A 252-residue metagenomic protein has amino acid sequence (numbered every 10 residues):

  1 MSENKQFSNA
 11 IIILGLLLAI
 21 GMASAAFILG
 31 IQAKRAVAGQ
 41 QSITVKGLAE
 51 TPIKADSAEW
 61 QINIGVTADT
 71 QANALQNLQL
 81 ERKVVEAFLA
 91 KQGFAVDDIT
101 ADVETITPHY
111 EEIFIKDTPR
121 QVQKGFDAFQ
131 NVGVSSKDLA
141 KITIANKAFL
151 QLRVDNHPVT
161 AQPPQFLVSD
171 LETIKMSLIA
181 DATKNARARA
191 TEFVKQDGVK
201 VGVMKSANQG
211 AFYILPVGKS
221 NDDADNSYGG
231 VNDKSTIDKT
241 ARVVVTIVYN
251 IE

Functional and structural regions predicted by a protein language model:
S2-E252: Short, charge-dense linear interaction motifs
